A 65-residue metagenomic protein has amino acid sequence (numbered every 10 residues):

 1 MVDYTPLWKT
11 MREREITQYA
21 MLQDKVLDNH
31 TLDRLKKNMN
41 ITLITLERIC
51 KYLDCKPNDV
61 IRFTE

Functional and structural regions predicted by a protein language model:
M1-A20: A short, Lys/Arg-rich alpha-helix, primarily the initiator
M11, L22, K36, C50: The alpha-helix within a helix-turn-helix
R12, V26, K37, E65: Residue-level detection of the helix-turn-helix DNA-binding "recognition helix"
E15-D33: Short alpha-helical DNA-recognition segment
T31-R34, T45, D59: Residue-level recognition of specific faces of alpha-helices
R48-C50, V60-I61: Hydrophobic micro-packing sites on short alpha-helices
